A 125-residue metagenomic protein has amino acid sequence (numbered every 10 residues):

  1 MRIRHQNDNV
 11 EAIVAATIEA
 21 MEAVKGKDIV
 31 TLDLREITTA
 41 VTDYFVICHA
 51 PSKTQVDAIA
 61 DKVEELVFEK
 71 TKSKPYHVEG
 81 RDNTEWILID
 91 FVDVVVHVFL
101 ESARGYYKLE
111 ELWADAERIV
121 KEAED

Functional and structural regions predicted by a protein language model:
M1-I37, P51-D61, T71-S73, E79-R81 (+2 more regions): Long, contiguous binding/interaction regions
V41-F45: Short beta-strand segments
I47-H49: Short hydrophobic/aromatic beta-strand micro-patches that form the beta-sheet surface supporting nucleotide- or nucleic
E64-E65: Anionic-ligand anchoring segments at beta-strand to alpha-helix junctions in alpha/beta enzyme folds, i.e., glycine
F68: Post-Walker A helix-loop "phosphate-sensing" segment adjacent to the P-loop in P-loop NTPases
